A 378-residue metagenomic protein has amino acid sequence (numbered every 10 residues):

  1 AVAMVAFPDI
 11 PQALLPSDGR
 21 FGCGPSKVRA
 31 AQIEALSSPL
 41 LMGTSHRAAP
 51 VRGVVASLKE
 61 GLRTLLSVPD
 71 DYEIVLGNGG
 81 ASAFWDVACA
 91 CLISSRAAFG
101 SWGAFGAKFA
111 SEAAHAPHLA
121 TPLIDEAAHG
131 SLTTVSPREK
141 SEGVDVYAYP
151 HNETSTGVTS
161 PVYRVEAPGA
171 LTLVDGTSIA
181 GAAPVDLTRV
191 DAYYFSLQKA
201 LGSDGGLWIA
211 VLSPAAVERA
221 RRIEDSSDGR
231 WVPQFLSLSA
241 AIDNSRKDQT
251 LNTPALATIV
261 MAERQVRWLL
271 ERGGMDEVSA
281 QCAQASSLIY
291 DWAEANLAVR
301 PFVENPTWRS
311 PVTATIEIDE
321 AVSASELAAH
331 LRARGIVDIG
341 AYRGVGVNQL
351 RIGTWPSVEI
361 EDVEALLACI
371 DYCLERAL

Functional and structural regions predicted by a protein language model:
V2-H46: N-terminal "arm"/small-domain region of PLP-dependent enzymes with the aminotransferase-like
A13, D18, G344-L378: PLP-dependent enzyme catalytic core of the Aspartate aminotransferase-like
K27, Q198-Y290: Active-site C-terminal subdomain of aminotransferase-like
L36-V87, E112: Conserved N-terminal alpha-helix of the aminotransferase class I/II PLP-enzyme fold
C91-A107: Conserved PLP-anchoring active-site segment centered on the Schiff-base-forming lysine
E126-A182, A192: Active-site phosphate-binding strand-loop segment of PLP-dependent enzymes
L187-Q198, W208: Conserved active-site segment immediately N-terminal to the catalytic lysine that forms the internal aldimine
R300-H330: Conserved PLP-binding catalytic core of the aspartate aminotransferase-like
